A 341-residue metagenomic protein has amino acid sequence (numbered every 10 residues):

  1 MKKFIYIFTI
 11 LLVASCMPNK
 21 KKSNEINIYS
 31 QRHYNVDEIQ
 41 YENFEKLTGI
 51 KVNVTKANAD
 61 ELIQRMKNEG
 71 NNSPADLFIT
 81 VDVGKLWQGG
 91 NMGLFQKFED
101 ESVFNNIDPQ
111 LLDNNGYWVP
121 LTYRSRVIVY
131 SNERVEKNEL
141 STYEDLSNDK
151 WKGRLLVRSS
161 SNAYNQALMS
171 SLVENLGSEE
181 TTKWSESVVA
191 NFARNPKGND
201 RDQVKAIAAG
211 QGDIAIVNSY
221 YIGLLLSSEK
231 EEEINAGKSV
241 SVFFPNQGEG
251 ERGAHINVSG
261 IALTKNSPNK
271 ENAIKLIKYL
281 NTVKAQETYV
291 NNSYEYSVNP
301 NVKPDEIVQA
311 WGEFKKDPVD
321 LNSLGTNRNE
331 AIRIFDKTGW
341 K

Functional and structural regions predicted by a protein language model:
M1-I26: Short, low-complexity disordered leader/linker segments with a strong preference for bacterial N-terminal type II
M17-W87, K341: Early extracytoplasmic/lumenal segment of secretory-pathway proteins
Y29-R32, N114-N115, Y130-N132, N138 (+3 more regions): Short beta-strand->loop
S73-F78, Q96-I128, E144, R154-V157: A structural signal for short loop-to-beta-strand junctions that line the ligand-binding cleft of periplasmic/secreted
V127-R134, I256-N269, T288-N291: A bilobed periplasmic-binding-protein/Venus flytrap-type ligand-binding module shared by bacterial periplasmic
G153-S160, Y279-K303: Periplasmic-binding protein-like
S171, L176-P245: Ligand-binding pocket segment of bilobal, Venus flytrap-like solute-binding proteins
E306-K341: Extracellular/periplasmic bilobal clamshell ligand-binding domains
